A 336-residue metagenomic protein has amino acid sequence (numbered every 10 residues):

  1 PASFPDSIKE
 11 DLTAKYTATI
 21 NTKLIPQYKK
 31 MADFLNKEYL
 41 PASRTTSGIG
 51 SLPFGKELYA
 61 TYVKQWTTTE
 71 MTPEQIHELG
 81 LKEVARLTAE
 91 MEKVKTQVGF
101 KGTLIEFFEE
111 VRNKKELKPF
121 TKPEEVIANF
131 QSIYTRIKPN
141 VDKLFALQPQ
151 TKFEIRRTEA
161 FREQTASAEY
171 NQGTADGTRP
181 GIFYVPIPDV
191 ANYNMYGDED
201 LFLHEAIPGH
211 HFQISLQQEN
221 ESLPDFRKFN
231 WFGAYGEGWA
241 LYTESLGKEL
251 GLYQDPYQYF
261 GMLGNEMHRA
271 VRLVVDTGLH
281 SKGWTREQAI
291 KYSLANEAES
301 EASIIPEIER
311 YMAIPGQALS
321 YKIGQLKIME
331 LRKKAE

Functional and structural regions predicted by a protein language model:
P1-E336: N-terminal maturation segment of proteins
